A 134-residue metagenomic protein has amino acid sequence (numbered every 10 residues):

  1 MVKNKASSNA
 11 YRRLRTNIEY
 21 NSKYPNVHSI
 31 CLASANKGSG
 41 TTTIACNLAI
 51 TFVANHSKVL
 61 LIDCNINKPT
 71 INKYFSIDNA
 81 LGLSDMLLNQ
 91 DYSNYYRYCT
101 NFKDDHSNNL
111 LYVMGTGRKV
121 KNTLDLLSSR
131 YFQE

Functional and structural regions predicted by a protein language model:
M1-R12, T16, N21-K23, S34-S39 (+1 more regions): P-loop/Walker-type NTP enzyme "switch/lid" segment
P25-I30, T41: Pre-Walker A (Motif I) flank of P-loop NTPase domains
T43-I44, L48: Hydrophobic positions on the alpha1 helix immediately C-terminal to the Walker A/P-loop
V53: Gly/Ala-rich phosphate-binding loop of Rossmann-like dinucleotide-binding domains, activating on the conserved
